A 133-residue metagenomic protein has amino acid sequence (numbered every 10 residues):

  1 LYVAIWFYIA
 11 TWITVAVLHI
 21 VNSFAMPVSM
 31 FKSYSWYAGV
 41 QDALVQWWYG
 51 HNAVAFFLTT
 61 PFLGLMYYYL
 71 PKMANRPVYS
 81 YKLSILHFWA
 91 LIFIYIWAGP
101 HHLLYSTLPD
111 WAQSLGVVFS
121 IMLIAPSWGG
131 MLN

Functional and structural regions predicted by a protein language model:
L1-A10, V118-L132: Helix-rich catalytic cores of soluble enzyme domains
L1-A4, V21-L44, T60-L86, P100-S114 (+1 more regions): Juxtamembrane membrane-water interface segments of multi-pass membrane proteins, especially cytoplasmic-side
Y8-W12, A16, N52, F56 (+2 more regions): Alpha-helical transmembrane spans of integral membrane proteins, capturing the lipid-embedded, hydrophobic core of TM
I9, V17-N22, D42, V54-A55 (+1 more regions): Generic alpha-helical structural element
T11-V15, S84-G99, I124-A125: Hydrophobic membrane-spanning alpha-helices of multi-pass integral membrane proteins
W47-T60, Q113-P126: Alpha-helical transmembrane segments of polytopic membrane proteins
